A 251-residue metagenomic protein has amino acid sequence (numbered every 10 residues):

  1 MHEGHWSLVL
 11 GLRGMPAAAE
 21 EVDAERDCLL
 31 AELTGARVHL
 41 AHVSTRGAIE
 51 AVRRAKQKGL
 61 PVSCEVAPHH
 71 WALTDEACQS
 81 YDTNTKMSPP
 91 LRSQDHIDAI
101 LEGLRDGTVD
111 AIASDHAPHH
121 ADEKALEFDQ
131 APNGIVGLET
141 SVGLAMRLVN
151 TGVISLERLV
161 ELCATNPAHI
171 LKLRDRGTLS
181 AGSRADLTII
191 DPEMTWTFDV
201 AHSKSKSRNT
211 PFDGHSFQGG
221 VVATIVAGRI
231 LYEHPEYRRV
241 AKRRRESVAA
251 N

Functional and structural regions predicted by a protein language model:
M1-I112: Histidine/acidic residue-rich metal-binding segments in metalloenzymes
L8-R37, N84, R105-D106, D110-I112 (+1 more regions): His/Asp/Glu-enriched, well-ordered alpha-helical/loop segment that forms or immediately abuts the divalent-metal
R13, S44, A72, Q79-D82 (+8 more regions): Generic, ordered loop/turn and secondary-structure boundary motif
S44, A67, A117-H119, T195: Catalytic metal-binding/acid-base residues of hydrolase active sites
G47, D95, L162, R174 (+1 more regions): Short, conserved clusters of charged catalytic residues that mark active-site and nucleotide-handling motifs
A48, R54, R239-N251: C-terminal/domain-terminus segments
A48, W71, A121, P192 (+1 more regions): Conserved protein kinase catalytic core
E127-Q130, A181-E246: C-terminal cap of metal-dependent C-N hydrolases
